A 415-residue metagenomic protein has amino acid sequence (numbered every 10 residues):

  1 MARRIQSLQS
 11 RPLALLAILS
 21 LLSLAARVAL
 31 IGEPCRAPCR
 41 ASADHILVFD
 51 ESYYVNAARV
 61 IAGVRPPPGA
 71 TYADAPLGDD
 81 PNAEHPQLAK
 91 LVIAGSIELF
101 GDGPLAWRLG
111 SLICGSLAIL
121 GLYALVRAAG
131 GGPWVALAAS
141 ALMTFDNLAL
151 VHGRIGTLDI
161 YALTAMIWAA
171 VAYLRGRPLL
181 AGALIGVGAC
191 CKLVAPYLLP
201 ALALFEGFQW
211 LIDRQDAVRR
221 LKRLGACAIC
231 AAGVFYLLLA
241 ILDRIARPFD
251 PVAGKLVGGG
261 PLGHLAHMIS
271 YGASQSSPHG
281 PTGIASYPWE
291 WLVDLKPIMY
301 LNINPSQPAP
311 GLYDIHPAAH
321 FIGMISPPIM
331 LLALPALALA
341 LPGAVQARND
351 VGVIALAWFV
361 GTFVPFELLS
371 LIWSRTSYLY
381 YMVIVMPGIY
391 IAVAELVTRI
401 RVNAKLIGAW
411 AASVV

Functional and structural regions predicted by a protein language model:
R11-E51, I229-P248, V414-V415: Transmembrane signal-anchor helices characteristic of membrane glycosylation enzymes that use polyprenol
S20-A26, A139-T144, I185, A189 (+1 more regions): Short helix- or helix-capping micro-motifs that position conserved polar/aromatic residues at function-defining sites
G32-L91, G95, S270-G272, S276: Extracytosolic helix-loop segments that constitute the early lumenal/periplasmic catalytic or substrate-binding loops
L105, L109-G130, W168: Transmembrane-helix motifs of polytopic, lipid-linked glycan transferases
G121, Y161-P178, L184, G388-A392: Specific aromatic-rich, kink-prone transmembrane helix
R127-G130, I167-L180, F208-R214, V397: Membrane-interface transmembrane helices that cradle and orient dolichyl/undecaprenyl
L148-D159: Short acidic/glycine- and proline-prone juxtamembrane loop motifs at membrane-interface regions of multi-pass membrane
L180, L198-A232, F249: Perimembrane helix-loop-helix junctions
